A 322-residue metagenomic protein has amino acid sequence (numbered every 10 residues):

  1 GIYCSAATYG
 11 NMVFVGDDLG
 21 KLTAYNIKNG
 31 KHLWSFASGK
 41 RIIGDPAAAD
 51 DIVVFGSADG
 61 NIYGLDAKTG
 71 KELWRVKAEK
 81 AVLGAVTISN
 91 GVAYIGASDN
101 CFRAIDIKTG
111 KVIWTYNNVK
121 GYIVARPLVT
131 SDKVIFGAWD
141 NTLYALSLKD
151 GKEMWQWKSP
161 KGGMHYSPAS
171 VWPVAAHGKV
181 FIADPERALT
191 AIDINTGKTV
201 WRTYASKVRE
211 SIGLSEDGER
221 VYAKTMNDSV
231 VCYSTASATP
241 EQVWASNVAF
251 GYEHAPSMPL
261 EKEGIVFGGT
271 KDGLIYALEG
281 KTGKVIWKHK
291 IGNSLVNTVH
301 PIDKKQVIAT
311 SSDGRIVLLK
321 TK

Functional and structural regions predicted by a protein language model:
G1-Y9, D18-L19, H32-D50, A58 (+9 more regions): Extracytoplasmic beta-rich repeat domains
L19-G20, D59-N61, D99-C101, D140-T142 (+4 more regions): Short coil/turn segments within WD40 beta-propeller repeats
N26-G30, D66-T69, D106-G110, S147-G151 (+4 more regions): Short loop/turn segments that connect beta-strands within beta-propeller blades
K271-D313: C-terminal closing repeat unit and adjoining cap/tail of repeat-based domains
G314-T321: Short, low-complexity, Pro/Ser/Thr/Gly-rich segments in the mature regions of secreted, periplasmic
